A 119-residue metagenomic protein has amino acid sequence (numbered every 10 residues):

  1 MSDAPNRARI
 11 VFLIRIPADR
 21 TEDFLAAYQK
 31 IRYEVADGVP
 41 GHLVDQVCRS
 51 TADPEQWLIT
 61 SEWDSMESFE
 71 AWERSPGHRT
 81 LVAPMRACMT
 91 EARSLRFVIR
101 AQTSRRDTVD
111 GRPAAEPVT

Functional and structural regions predicted by a protein language model:
M1-N6, V44-E55, L81-T119: Glycine-rich beta-strand-turn "strand-cap" elements at beta-sheet edges
N6-A8, F24, P40-G41: Short, flexible segments with low predicted structural confidence
R7-R15, Q46-S75: Short, well-ordered beta-strand segments in beta-rich or mixed alpha/beta enzyme and ligand-binding folds
A8-V11, T21, Y33, Q46 (+1 more regions): Short acidic/polar alpha-helix capping motifs at helix-coil junctions
R15-A26: Short, surface-exposed ligand-recognition loops at beta-strand->loop->(often short) alpha-helix junctions that present
P17-D19, M66, R100-Q102: Generic structural motif
E22, E67-F69, R105: Residue-level signal for secondary-structure boundary sites
K30-L43, E62-R96: An amphipathic, aromatic/His-enriched active-site/gating alpha helix that lines ligand/cofactor pockets
